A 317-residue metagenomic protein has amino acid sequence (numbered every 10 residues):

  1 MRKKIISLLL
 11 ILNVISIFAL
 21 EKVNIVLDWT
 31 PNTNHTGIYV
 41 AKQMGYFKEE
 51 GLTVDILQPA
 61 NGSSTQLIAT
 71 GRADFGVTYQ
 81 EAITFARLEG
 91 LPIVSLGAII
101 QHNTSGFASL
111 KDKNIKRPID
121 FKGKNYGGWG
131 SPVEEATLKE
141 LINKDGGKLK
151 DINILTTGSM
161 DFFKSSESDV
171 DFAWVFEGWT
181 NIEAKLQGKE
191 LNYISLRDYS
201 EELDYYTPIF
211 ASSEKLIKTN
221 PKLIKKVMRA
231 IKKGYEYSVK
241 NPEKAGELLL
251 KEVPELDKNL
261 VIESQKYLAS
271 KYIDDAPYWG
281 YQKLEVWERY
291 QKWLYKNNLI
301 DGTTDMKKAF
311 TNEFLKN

Functional and structural regions predicted by a protein language model:
K4-I15: Sec-dependent N-terminal signal peptides
I17-A19: Boundary at the C-terminal end of the N-terminal hydrophobic targeting segment
K22-F176, D204: Short, glycine-/small- and polar/acidic-enriched structural segments that line small-molecule recognition paths
Q80-A82, M160-P254: Pocket-lining segment of extracytoplasmic ligand-binding domains
I99-S109, E190-I217, M228, Y267-K271 (+1 more regions): Periplasmic-binding protein-like
L149-N153, V253-K266, D301-K308: Short, surface-exposed acidic
K218-N297: Secondary-structure end/capping motifs
W287-N317: Conserved C-terminal helix/tail region of periplasmic/extracytoplasmic solute-binding proteins
